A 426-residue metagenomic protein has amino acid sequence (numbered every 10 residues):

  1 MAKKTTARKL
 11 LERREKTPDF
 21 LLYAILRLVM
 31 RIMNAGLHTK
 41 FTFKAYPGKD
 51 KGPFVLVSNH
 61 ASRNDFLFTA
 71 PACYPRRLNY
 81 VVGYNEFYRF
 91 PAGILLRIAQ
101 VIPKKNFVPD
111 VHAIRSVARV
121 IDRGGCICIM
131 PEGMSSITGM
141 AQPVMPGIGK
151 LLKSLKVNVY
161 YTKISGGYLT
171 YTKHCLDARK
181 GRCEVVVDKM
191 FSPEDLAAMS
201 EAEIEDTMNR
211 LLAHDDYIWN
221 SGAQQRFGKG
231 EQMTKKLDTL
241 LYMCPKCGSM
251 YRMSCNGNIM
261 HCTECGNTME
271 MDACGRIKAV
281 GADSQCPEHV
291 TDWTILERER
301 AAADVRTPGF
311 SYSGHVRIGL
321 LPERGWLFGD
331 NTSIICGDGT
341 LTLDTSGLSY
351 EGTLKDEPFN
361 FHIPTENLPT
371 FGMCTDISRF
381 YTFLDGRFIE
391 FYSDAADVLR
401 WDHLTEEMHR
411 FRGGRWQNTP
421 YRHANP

Functional and structural regions predicted by a protein language model:
M1-F20: Compositionally biased, charge-rich terminal segments
P18-L26, A35-D206, A223-E231, K246-C247 (+6 more regions): Soluble catalytic domains of membrane acyltransferases
I204-W219: Short, structured interface segments
Q225, G230-D283: Cys/His-rich short segments
N256, C274, S346, T353-K355 (+1 more regions): Surface loops and adjacent helix of pleckstrin homology
E270-G347: Long, charge-rich boundary regions
W326-S378: Phosphoinositide-binding peripheral membrane targeting modules
H362-P426: Acidic, Ser/Thr- and proline-rich intrinsically disordered linker/docking segments of eukaryotic scaffolds
